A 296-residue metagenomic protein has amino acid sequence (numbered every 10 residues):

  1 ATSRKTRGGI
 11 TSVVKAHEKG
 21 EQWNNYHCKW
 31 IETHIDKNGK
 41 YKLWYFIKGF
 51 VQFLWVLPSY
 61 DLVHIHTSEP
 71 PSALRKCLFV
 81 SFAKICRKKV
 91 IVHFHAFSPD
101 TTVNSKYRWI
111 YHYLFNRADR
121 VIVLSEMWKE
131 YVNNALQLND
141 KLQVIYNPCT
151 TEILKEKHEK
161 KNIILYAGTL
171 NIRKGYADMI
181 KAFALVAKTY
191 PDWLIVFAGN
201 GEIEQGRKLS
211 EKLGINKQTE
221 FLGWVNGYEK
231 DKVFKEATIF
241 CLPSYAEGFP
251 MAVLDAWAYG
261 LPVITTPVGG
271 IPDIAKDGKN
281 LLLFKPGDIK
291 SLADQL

Functional and structural regions predicted by a protein language model:
E32-I35, A167, L194-R207, G223: Glycosyltransferase donor-sugar binding loop
N116-L154: Donor nucleotide-sugar binding/catalytic pocket of nucleotide-sugar-dependent glycosyltransferases
C149, K157-A187, I195-A198: Conserved donor-binding/catalytic core segment of Leloir-type glycosyltransferases
R207-V225: Nucleotide-activated donor-binding/catalytic signature segment of Leloir-type glycosyltransferases, i.e., the conserved
W224-V225, K232-A237: Short alpha-helical donor nucleotide-sugar binding micro-motif in glycosyltransferases
Y245: Aromatic "clamp/platform" in nucleotide-sugar-dependent glycosyltransferases that forms part of the donor/acceptor
P262-T265: Short hydrophobic beta-strand element within catalytic cores of glycosyltransferases and related nucleotide-activated
D277-G278, L282-I289: Conserved acidic donor-binding segment of nucleotide-sugar-dependent glycosyltransferases
